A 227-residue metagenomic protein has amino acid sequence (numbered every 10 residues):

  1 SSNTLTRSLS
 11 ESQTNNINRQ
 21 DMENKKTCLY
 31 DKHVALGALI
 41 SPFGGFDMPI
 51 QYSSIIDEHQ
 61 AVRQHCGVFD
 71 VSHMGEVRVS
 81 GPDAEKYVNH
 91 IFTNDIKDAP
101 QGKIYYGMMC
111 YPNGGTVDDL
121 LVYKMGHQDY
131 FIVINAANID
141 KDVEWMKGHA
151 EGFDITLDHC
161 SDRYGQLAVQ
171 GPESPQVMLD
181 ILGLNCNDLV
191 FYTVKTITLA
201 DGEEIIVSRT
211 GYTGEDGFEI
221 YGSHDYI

Functional and structural regions predicted by a protein language model:
S1-N3, R7-S12: Low-acidity, Ser/Thr- and Arg-rich intrinsically disordered low-complexity segments
L9, I17-I227: Basic, glycine/lysine-rich polyanion-binding surfaces/domains
